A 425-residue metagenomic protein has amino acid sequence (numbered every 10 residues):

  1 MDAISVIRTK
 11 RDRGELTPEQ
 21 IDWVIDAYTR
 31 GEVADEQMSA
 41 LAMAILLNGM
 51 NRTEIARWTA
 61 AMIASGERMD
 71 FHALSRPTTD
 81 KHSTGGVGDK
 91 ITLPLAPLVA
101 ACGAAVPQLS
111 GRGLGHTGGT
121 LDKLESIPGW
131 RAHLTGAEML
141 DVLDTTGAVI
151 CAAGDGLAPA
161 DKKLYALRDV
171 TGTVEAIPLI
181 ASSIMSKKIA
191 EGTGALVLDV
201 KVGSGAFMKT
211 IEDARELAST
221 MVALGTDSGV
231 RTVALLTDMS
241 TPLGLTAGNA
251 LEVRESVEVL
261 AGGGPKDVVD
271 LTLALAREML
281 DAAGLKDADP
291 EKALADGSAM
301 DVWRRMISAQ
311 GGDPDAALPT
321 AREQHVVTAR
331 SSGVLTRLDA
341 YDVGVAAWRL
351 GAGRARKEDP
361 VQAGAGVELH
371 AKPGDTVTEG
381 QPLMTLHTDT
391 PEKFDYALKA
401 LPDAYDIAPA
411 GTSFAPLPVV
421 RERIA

Functional and structural regions predicted by a protein language model:
M1-G88, R305-A309, V420, I424-A425: Acidic, glycine/proline-rich low-complexity segments that act as flexible tails and inter-domain linkers
S5, K10, E15-P18, Y28 (+4 more regions): Well-ordered secondary-structure scaffolds
L47-N48, L93-P107, K187-G192, D227-S228 (+1 more regions): Alpha-helix C-terminal capping segments
P77-A100, A104-T117: Glycine/serine-rich anion-binding loops at beta->alpha junctions that coordinate negatively charged ligand groups
T92, S110, T117-D122, A153-G154 (+4 more regions): Short acidic, glycine/serine/threonine-rich loops at helix termini
L109, L143, C151-G154, D199-G203 (+1 more regions): Short beta-strand segments
K123-V149, S219-G225, G229: A glycine-rich helix N-cap at a beta->alpha junction
D144-T193: Phosphate/diphosphate-binding glycine-rich loops and adjacent basic-rich segments that engage nucleotide
